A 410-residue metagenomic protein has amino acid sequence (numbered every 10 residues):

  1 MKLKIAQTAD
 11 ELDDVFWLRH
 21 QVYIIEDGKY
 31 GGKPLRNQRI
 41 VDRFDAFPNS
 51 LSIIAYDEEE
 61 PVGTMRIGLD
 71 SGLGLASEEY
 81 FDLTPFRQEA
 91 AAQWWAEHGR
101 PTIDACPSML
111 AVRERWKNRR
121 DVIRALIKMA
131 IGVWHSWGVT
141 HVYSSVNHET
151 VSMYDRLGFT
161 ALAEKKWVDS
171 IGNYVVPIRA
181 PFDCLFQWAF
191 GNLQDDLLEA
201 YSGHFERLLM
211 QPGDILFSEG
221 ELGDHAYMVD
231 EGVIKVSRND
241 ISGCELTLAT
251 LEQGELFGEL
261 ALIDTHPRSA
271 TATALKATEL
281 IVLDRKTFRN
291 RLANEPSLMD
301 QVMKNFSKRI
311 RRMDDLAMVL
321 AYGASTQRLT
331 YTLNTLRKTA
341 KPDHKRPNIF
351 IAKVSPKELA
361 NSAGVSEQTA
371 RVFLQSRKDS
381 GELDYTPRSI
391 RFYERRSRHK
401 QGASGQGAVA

Functional and structural regions predicted by a protein language model:
M1-V41, F47-Y56, P61-V62, L193-L197 (+2 more regions): Short amphipathic alpha-helix that is part of the acyltransferase structural core
S52-I54, E60-L69, C106, A261: Conserved beta-strand in the GNAT
E58-A90: Short, His- and charge-rich active-site/binding loops that engage polyanionic ligands
S77-K165, I171-N173: Acyl-donor binding region in acyl/amide transferases
A91-W94, R115, A249-K304, R311: Cyclic-nucleotide recognition modules
T140, E149, D155-P181, K338-A410: Phosphate-/nucleic-acid-contacting segments
S152-R156, A293, S297-S366: Polybasic "coupling" helices that flank or enter modular domains
F190-S242: Regulatory nucleotide-sensing modules
